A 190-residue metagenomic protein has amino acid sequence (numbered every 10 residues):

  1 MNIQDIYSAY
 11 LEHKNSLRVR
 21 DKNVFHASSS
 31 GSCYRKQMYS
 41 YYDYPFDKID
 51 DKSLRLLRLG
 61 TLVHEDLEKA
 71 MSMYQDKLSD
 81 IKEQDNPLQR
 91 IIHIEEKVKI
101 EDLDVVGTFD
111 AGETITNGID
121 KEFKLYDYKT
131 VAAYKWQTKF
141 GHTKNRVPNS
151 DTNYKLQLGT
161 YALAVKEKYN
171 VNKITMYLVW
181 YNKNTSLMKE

Functional and structural regions predicted by a protein language model:
M1-L125, A132, W136-T138: Metal-dependent nuclease catalytic cores that hydrolyze phosphodiester bonds in DNA/RNA, characterized by
S53, L57, V147-K155: Short, charged/polar micro-motifs that form catalytic or ligand-binding hotspots
L62, D66, L156-A164: Short amphipathic alpha-helical face segments that pack within enzyme cores and frequently flank/anchor catalytic
K129-A132, W180: A short beta-strand motif that forms part of the nucleic acid-binding face of small beta-barrel RNA-binding folds
T138, P148-T152, T160-E190: Metal-dependent nuclease catalytic regions and adjoining charged, substrate-binding loops involved in nucleic-acid end
